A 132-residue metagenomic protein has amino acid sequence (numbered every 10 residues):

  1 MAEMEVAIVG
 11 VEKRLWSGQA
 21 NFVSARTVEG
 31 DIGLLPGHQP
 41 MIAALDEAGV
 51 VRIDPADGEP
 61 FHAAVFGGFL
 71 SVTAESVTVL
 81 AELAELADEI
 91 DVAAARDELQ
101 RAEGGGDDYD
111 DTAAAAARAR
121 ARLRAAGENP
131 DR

Functional and structural regions predicted by a protein language model:
M1-A7, K13-W16, E128-D131: N-terminal export/targeting signal detector
M1-E5, G68, A119: Solvent-exposed, charged interface segments at domain starts and junctions
A7-E98: Compact, glycine-rich, soluble single-domain proteins
A84-R132: Acidic/glycine-rich phosphate/pyrophosphate-binding loops and surrounding catalytic core that coordinate Mg2+
